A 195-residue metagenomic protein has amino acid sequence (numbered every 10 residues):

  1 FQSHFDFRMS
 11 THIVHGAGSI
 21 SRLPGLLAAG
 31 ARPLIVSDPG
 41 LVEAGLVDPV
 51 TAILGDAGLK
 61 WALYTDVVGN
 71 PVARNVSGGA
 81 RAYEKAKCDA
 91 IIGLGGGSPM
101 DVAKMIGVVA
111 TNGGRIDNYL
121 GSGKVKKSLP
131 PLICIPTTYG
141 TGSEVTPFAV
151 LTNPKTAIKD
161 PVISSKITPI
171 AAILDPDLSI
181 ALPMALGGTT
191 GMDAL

Functional and structural regions predicted by a protein language model:
F1-A90: ATP/NTP phosphate-donor binding region
T11, S21, T111-A194: A glycine/threonine-rich phosphate-anchoring loop and its flanking beta-alpha core in nucleotide/phosphate-binding
S37, G95, T152: Short beta-strand/turn micro-motifs composed of small residues that flank or help shape donor/cofactor-binding pockets
V50, A80, P99-N112, V145-T146: Short Gly/Thr/Asp-enriched flexible loops that form oxyanion-binding sites at enzyme active sites
D56, V68, V108-D117: Glycine- (often His-adjacent) and acidic-residue-rich active-site loop that binds/positions the CoA thioester
G58, K87, G95-S98, P136: Conserved functional loop/turn residues at catalytic and ligand-binding sites
I92-K104, T138-T141: FAD-binding core of FAD-dependent oxidoreductases, characterized by glycine-rich FAD pyrophosphate-binding loops
